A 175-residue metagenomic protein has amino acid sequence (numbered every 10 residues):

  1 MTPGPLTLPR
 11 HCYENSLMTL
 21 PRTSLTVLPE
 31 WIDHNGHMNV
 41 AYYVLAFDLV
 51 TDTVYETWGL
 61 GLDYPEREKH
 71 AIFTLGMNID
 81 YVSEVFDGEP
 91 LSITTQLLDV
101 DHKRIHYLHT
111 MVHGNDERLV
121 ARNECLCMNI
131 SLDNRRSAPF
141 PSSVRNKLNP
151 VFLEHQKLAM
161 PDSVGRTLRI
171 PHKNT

Functional and structural regions predicted by a protein language model:
T2-S92, L98-T175: Terminal targeting signals and extreme-terminal segments of soluble enzymes
